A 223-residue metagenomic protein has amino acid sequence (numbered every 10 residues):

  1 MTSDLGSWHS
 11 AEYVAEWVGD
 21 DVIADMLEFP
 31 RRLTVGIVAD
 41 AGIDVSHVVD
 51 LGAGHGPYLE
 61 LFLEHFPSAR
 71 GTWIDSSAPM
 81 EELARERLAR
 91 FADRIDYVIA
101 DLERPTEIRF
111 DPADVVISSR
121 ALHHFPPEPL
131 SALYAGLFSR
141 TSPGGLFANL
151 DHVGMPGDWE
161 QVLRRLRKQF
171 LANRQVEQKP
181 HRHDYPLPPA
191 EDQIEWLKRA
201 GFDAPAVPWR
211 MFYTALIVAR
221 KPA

Functional and structural regions predicted by a protein language model:
M1-G42: Conserved class I S-adenosyl-L-methionine
V49, H55-R104: Class I SAM-dependent methyltransferase SAM/SAH-binding core
R104-F110: Short conserved loop adjoining the S-adenosyl-L-methionine
I117: A conserved beta-strand element that flanks and buttresses the S-adenosyl-L-methionine
R120-A121: Short catalytic micro-motifs in class I SAM-dependent methyltransferases
S131-P143: A short glycine-rich, Lys/Arg-flanked "PGG" loop and its adjoining helix->strand segment in the class I
L150-A200, A206: C-terminal alpha-helical "lid/dimerization" subdomain adjacent to the S-adenosyl-L-methionine
A200-A223: Core SAM-dependent methyltransferase catalytic element
